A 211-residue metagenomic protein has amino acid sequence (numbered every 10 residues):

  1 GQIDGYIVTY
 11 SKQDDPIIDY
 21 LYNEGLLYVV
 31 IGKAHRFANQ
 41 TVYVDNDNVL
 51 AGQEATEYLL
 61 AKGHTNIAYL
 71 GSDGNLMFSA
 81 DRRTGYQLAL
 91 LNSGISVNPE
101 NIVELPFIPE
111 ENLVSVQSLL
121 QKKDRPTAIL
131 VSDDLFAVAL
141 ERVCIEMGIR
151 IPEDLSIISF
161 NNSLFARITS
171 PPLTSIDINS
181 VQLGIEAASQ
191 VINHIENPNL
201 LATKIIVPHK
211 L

Functional and structural regions predicted by a protein language model:
G1: Short helices/loops that flank or line small-molecule/ion binding pockets
D4-Y6, A128: Short, Asp-centered acidic motifs that coordinate Mg2+ and/or phosphate in catalytic or ligand-binding sites
T9-D15, L135: Short beta->alpha connector loops
Y20-V30, A34-L211: Bacterial carbohydrate/catabolite-sensing allosteric modules
